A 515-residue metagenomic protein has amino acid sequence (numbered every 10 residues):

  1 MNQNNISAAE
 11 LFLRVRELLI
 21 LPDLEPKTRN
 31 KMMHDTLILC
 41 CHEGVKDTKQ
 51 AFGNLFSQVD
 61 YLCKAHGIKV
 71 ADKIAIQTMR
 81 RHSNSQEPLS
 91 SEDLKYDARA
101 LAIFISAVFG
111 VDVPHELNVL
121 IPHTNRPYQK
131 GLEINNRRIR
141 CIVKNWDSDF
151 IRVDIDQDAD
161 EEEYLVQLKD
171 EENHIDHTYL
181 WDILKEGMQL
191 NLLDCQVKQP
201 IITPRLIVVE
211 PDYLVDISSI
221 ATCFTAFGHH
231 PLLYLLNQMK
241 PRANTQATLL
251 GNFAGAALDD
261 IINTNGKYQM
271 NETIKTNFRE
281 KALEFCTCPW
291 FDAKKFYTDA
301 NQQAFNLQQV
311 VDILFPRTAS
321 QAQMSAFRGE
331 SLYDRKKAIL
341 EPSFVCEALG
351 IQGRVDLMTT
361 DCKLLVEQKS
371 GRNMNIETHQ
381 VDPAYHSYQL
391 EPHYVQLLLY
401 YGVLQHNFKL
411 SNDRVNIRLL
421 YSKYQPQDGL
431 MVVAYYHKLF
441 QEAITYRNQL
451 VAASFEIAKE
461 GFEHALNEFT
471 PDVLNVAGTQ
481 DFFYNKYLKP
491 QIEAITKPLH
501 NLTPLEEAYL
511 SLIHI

Functional and structural regions predicted by a protein language model:
M1-P114: Amphipathic alpha-helical interface elements
L21-K31, K240-G251, L390: Structural motif
K31-D35, L249, F253, V395-V403: Short amphipathic alpha-helical face segments that pack within enzyme cores and frequently flank/anchor catalytic
F52, F56-G67, I74, T78-R81 (+2 more regions): N-terminal intrinsically disordered, low-complexity, charge/repeat-rich segments that act as generic
I105-A159, H464-I513: Accessory interdomain/linker segments of ATP-dependent helicases and helicase-like nucleic-acid enzymes that mediate
K130-R140, E161, Q167-C288: Charged, glycine-rich intrinsically disordered N-terminal tails and low-complexity linkers that flank
V153-K185, Y333-R447: Mg2+/Mn2+-dependent nuclease catalytic core
A257-L340, A508, L512: A non-catalytic, helix-rich entry segment at domain boundaries
